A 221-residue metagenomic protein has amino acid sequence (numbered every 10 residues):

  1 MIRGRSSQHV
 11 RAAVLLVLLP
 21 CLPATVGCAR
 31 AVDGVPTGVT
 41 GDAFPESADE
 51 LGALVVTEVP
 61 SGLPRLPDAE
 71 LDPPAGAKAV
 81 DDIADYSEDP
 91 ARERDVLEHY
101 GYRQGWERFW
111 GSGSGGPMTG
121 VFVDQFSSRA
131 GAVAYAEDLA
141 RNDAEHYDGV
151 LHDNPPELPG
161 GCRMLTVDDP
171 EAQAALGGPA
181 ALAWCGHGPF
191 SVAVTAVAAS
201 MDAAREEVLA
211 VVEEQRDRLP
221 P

Functional and structural regions predicted by a protein language model:
I2-L15: Bacterial N-terminal signal peptides that target proteins for export
P23-G27: C-terminal motif of bacterial Sec signal peptides marking the signal peptidase cleavage site
A29-W110, V212: N-terminal "mature-domain start" segment
P45-A53, R129-L182: Short Gly/Thr-rich strand-loop-strand
Q104-E137: A short acidic-to-branched-hydrophobic micro-motif
G105-G111, P179-H187: Short, surface-exposed beta-strand/loop micro-motifs that present aromatic residues
G120-F122, P189-A198: Short, well-ordered beta-strand elements
V197-P221: Surface-exposed amphipathic alpha-helical segments
